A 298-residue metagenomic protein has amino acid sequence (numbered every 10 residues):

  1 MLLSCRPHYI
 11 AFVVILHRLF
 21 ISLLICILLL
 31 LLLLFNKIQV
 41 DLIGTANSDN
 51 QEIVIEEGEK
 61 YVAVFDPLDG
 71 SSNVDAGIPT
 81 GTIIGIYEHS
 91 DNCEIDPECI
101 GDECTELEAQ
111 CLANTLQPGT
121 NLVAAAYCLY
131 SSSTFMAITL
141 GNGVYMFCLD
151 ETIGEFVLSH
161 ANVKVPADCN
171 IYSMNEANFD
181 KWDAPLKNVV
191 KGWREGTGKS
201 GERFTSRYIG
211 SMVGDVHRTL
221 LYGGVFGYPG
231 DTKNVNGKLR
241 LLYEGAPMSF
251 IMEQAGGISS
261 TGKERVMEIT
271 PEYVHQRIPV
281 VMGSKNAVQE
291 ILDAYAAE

Functional and structural regions predicted by a protein language model:
M1-R18, S22-I27, L32-E298: IMPase-like, lithium-sensitive Mg2+-dependent phosphomonoesterase catalytic core
